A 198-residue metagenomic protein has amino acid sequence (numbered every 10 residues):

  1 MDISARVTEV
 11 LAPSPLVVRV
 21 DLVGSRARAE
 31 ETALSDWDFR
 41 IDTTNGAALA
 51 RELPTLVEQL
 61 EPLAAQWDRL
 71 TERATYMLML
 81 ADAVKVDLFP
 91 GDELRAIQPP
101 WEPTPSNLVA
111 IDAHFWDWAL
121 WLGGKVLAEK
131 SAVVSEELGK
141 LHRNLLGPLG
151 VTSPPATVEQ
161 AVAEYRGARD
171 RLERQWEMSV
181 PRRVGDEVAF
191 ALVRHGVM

Functional and structural regions predicted by a protein language model:
M1-P15, V23-R28, L34, I41-L88: Metal-dependent nucleotidyltransferase catalytic core
L22-V23, E136: Short loop/turn and capping residues at structural boundaries
A29-E30, R95: A broad, structure-centric signal for solvent-exposed, well-ordered loop/edge residues that line or flank functional
W37, W67-D68, G150-S153: Short, charged/polar low-complexity linear motifs in solvent-exposed/disordered segments
F39, L88-D92, Q98-E102, E187-M198: Terminal, compositionally biased segments
R51-L145: Conserved NTP/Mg2+-binding pocket subregion across the NTase superfamily
N107-M198: Conserved nucleotidyltransferase catalytic core and NTase-mimicking acidic/glycine-rich helix/loop elements in nucleic
